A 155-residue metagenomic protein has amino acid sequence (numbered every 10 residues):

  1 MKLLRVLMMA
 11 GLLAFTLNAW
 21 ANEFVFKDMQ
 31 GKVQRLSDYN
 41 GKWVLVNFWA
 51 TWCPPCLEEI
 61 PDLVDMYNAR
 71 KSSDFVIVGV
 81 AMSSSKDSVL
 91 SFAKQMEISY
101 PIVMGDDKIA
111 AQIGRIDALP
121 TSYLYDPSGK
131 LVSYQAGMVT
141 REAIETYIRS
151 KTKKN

Functional and structural regions predicted by a protein language model:
M1-M8: Bacterial N-terminal signal peptides that target proteins for export
M8-M9, A19: Cleavable N-terminal signal peptides
E23-V44, I113: A short beta-strand-turn-helix
N40, F48-D65: Conserved redox-active cysteine motifs that mediate thiol-disulfide chemistry, especially di-cysteine Cys-X(1-2)-Cys
L45-N47, G79, Y123-L124: Hydrophobic beta-strand core positions in alpha/beta domains
L57-M96, D107-A110: Structural microenvironment flanking redox-active thiols in thiol-disulfide oxidoreductases
S91-I98, G105-R149: Thiol/disulfide oxidoreductase modules built on the thioredoxin-like
